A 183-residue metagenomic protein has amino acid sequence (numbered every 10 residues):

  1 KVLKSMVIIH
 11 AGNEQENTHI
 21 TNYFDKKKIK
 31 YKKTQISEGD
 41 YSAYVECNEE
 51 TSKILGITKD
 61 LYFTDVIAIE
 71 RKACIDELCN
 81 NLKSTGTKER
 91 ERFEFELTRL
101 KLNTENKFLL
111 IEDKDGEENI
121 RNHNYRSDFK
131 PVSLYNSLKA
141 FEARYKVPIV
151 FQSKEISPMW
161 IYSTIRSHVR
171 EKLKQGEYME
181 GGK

Functional and structural regions predicted by a protein language model:
K1-T64, E77-K183: Non-catalytic C-terminal interaction segments of nucleic acid-processing enzymes
I67-A73: Conserved catalytic cores of phosphodiester-cleaving nucleases, focusing on short active-site segments
